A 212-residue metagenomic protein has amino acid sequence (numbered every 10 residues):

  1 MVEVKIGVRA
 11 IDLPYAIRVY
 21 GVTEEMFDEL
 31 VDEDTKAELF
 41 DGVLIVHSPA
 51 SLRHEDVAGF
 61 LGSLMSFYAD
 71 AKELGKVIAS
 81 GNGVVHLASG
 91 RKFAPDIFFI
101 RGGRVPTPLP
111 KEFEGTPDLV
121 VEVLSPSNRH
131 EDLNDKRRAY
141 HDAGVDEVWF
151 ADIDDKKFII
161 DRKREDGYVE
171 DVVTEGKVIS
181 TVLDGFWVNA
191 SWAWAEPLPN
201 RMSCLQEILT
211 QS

Functional and structural regions predicted by a protein language model:
M1-S212: Gly/Pro/Ser/Thr-rich low-complexity, intrinsically disordered segments predominantly at protein N-termini
